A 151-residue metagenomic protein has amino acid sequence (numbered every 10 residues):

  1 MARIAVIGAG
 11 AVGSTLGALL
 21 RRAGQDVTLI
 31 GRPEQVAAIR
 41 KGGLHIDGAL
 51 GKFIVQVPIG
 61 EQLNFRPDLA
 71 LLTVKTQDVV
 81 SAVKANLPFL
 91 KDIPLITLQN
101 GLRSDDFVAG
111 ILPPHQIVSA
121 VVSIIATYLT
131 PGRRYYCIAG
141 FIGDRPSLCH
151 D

Functional and structural regions predicted by a protein language model:
M1-G48, K52: NAD(P)+-binding Rossmann beta1-loop-alpha1 motif at the extreme N-terminus of oxidoreductases
V6, L29-R32, L72-T73, T97-L98 (+1 more regions): Active-site-adjacent beta-strand anchor residues
R21-R22, F65, C137-A139: Short glycine-enriched loop/turn motifs at secondary-structure junctions
Q35, R40-G42, S104, T130 (+1 more regions): Glycine-rich, flexible loop/turn motifs
F53-Y135, D144: Rossmann-like NAD(P)(H) cofactor-binding subdomain of soluble oxidoreductases
I138-D151: Conserved anion/nucleotide-ligand pocket segment
